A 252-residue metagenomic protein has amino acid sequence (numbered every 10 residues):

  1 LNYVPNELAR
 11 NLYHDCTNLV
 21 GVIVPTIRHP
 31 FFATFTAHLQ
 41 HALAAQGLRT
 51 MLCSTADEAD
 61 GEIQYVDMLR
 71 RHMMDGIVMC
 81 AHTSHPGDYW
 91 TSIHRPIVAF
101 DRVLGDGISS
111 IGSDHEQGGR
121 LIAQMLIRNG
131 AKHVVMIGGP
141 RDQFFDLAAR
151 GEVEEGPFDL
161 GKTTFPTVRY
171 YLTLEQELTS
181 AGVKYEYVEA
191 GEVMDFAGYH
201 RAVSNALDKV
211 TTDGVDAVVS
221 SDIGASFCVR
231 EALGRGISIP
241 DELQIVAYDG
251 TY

Functional and structural regions predicted by a protein language model:
L1-T17: N-terminal helix-turn-helix DNA-binding module of bacterial transcription factors
N2-N6, D60, V78-A81, R201 (+1 more regions): Short gly/ser/thr-rich secondary-structure transition/capping motifs
P5, T50, I239-P240: Alpha-helix N-cap/start motif
E7, A33-F35, Q64, R169 (+2 more regions): Generic recognition of short, well-ordered alpha-helical segments
N11-L12, G87-W90, R235-I237: Short secondary-structure boundary/capping segments
L12, T26, D57, T83 (+3 more regions): Conserved beta-strand edge residues that scaffold enzyme active sites
D15-N129, S204-D213, A217: Alpha-helical recognition/docking segments in bacterial nutrient-uptake and carbohydrate-utilization systems
H41-Q46, H94-A99, V103-Y252: Bacterial carbohydrate/catabolite-sensing allosteric modules
